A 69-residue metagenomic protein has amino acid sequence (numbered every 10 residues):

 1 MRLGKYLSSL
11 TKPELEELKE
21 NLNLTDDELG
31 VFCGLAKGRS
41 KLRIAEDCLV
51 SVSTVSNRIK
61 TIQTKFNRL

Functional and structural regions predicted by a protein language model:
M1-D26, G34, S40-K60, T64-K65: Linker/hinge segments immediately adjacent to helix-turn-helix/homeobox DNA-binding domains
R68-L69: Short Lys/Arg-enriched helix C-cap and helix-to-coil transition segments that create basic nucleic-acid-contact patches
